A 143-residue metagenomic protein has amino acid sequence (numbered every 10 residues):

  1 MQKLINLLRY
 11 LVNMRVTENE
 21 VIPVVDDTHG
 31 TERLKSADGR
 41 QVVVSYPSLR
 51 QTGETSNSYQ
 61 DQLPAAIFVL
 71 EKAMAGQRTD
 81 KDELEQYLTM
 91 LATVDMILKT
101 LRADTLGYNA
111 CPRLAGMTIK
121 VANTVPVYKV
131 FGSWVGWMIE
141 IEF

Functional and structural regions predicted by a protein language model:
M1-T28, S36, P47-F143: Charged, amphipathic alpha-helical segments and their flanking helix caps
R33-S45: Charged, often glycine-rich, active-site loop that binds/positions anionic groups
